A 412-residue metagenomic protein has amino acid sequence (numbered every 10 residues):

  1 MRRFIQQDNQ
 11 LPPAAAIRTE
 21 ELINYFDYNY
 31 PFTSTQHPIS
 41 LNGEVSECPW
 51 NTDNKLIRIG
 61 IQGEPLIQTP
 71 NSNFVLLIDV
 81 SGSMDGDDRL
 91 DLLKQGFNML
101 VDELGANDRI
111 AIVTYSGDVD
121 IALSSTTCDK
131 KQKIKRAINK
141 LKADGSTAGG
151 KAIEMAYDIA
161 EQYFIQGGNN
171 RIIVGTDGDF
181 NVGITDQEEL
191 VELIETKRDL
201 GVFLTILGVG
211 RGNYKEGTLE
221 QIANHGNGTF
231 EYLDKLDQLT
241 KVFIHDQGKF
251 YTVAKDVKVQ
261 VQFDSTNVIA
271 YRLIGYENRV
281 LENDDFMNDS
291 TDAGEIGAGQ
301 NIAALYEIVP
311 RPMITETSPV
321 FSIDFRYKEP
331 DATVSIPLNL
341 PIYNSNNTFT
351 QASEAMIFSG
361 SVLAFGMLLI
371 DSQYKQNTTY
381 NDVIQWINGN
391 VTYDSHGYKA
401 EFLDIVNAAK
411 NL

Functional and structural regions predicted by a protein language model:
R2-F4, N9-A16, Y30-I57, G63 (+5 more regions): An acidic, Ser/Thr-enriched
A16-L22, I134, I165-G168, L219-A223 (+2 more regions): A broad, low-specificity signal for short, low-complexity segments enriched in glycine/proline and polar/charged
E21-Y30: Short, structured protein-protein interaction patches enriched in aromatics and acidic/basic residues, typified by
H37-V257, R311-E316, P330-A332, Y393 (+2 more regions): Exposed acidic/Ser/Thr-rich ligand/metal-binding surfaces
